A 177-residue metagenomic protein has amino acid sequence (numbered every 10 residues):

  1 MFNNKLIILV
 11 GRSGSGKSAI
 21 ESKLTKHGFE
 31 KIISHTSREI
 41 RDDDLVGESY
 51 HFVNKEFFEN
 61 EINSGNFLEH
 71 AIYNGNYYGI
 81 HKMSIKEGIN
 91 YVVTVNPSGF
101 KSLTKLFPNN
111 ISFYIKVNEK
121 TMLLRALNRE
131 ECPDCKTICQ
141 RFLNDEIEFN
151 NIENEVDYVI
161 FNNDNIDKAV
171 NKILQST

Functional and structural regions predicted by a protein language model:
M1-N4: Phosphate-binding P-loop
L9: Hydrophobic anchor at the beta1->P-loop junction of P-loop NTPases
R12: P-loop (Walker A) phosphate-binding loop of NTP-binding proteins
K17-S18: Walker A/P-loop
K26-S34: Post-Walker A helix-loop "phosphate-sensing" segment adjacent to the P-loop in P-loop NTPases
T36-Y91: ATP-dependent small-molecule kinase phosphotransfer cores that center on conserved nucleotide phosphate-binding segments
V92-N96, L106-L127: Conserved phosphate-donor/acceptor-positioning beta-strand/loop module used by diverse small-molecule
C132-T177: Small-molecule kinase domains that catalyze NTP-dependent phosphoryl transfer to phosphate-bearing small molecules
